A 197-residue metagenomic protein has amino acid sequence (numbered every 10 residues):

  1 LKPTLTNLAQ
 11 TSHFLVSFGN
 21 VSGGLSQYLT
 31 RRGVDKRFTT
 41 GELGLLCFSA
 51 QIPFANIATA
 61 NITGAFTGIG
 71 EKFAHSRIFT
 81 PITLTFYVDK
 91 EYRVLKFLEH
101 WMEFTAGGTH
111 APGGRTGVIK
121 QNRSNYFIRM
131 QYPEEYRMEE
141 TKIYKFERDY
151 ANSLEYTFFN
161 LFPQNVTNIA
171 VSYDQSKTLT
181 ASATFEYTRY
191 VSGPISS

Functional and structural regions predicted by a protein language model:
L1-S197: Glycine-rich, low-complexity intrinsically disordered segments
